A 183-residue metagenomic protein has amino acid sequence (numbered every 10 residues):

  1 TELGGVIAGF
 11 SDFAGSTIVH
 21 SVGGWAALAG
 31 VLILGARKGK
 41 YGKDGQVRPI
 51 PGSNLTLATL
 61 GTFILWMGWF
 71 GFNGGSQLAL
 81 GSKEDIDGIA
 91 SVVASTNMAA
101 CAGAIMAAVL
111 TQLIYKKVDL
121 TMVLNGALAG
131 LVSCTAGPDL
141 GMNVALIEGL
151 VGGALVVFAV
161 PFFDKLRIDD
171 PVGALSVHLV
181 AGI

Functional and structural regions predicted by a protein language model:
T1-I183: Hydrophobic alpha-helical transmembrane bundles of multi-pass membrane proteins
